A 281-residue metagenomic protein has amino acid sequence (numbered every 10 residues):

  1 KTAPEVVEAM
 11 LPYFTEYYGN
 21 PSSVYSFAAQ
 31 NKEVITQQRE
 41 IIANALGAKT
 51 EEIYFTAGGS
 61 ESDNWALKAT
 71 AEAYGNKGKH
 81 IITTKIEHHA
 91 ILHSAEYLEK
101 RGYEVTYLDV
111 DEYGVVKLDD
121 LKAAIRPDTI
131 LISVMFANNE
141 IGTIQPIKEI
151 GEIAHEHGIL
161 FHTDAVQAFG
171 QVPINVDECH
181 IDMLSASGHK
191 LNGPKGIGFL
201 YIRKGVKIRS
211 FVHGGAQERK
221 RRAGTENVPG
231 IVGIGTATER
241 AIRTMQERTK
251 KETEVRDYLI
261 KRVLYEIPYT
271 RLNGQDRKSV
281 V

Functional and structural regions predicted by a protein language model:
K1-V281: Pyridoxal 5′-phosphate
